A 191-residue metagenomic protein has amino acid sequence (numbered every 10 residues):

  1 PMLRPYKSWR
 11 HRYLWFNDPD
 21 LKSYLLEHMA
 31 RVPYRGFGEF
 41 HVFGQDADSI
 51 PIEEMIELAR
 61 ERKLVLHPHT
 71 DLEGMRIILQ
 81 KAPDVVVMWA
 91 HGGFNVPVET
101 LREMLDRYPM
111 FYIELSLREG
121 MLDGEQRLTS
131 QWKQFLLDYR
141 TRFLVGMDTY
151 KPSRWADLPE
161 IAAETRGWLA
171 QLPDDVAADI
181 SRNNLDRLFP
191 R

Functional and structural regions predicted by a protein language model:
P1-H67, Y112, G120: Active-site gating/metal-coordination segments in enzymes
R4, T70-E73, I180: Short beta->alpha linker loops
R10, P109-Y112, E119, E160-R166: Active-site gating loops and adjacent loop-to-helix segments of metal-dependent hydrolytic enzymes
Y24, E54, T100, Q131-Q134 (+2 more regions): Alpha-helical elements of Rossmann-like donor-binding domains used by nucleotide-donor carbohydrate transfer enzymes
V42, F94, K151: Short, glycine/acidic-enriched loop or turn micro-motifs at the edges of active sites
D46-G146: Catalytic pocket-lining loop regions of alpha/beta-barrel enzymes, especially the amidohydrolase/enolase/GH5 lineages
T141-R142, P152-R191: Mid-to-C-terminal alpha-helical segments outside catalytic/metal-binding sites
